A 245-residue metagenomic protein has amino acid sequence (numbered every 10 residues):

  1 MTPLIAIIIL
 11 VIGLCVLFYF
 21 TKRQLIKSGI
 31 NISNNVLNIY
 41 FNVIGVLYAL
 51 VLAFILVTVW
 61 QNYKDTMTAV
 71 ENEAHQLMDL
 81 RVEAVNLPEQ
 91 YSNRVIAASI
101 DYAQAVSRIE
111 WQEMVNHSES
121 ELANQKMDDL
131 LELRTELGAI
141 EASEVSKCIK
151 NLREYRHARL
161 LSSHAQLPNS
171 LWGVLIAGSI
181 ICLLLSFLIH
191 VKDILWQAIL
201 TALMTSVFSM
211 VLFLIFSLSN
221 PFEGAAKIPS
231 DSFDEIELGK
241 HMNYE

Functional and structural regions predicted by a protein language model:
M1-K27, H164-E245: Alpha-helical transmembrane anchor segments
V16, F20, V46, L50-L52 (+7 more regions): Amphipathic, well-ordered alpha-helical segments in soluble domains
I26-I30, L87: Membrane interface segments of multi-pass transport proteins and intramembrane proteases
N34, I55-Q61, W111, L133-R134: Short, charged, low-complexity loops and linkers
V36-V57: Membrane-embedded hydrophobic alpha-helical segments
L50-E71, S219: Transmembrane signal-anchor/signal-peptide helices with a preference for the extracytoplasmic
E71-N86, P229-N243: Short extracytoplasmic/periplasmic juxtamembrane "stem" segments immediately C-terminal to an N-terminal membrane anchor
N72, D79-H164: Structured inter-helical modules in multipass membrane proteins
